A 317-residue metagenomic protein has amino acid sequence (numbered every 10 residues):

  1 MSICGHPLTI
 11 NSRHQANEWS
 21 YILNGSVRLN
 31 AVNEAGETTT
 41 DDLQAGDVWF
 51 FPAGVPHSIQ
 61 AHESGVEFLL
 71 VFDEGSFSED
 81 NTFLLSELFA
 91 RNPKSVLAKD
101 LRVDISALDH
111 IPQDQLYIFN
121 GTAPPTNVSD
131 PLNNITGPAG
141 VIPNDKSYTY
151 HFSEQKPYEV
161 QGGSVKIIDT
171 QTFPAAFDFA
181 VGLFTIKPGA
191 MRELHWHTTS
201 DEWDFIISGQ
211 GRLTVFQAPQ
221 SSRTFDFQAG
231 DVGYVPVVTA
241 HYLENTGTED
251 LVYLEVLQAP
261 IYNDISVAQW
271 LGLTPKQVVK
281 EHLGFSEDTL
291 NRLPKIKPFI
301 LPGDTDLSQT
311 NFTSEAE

Functional and structural regions predicted by a protein language model:
M1, E37, E154, V165-F173 (+8 more regions): Intrinsic, low-complexity N-terminal interaction/targeting segments
M1-I3, V96-K187, E193, G284-E317: A short, N-terminal "cap"/entry segment at the start of jelly-roll beta-barrel domains of the cupin/DSBH fold
I3, W19, N33-G54, I186 (+2 more regions): Short acidic-glycine-tyrosine-enriched beta hairpin
G5-P7, R13-A35, H62, P188-M191 (+2 more regions): Glycine- and acidic-residue-biased ligand/ion/polar-headgroup-sensing regions
P7-T9, R28, D47-W49, A53-S58 (+4 more regions): Histidine-centered metal-chelating micro-motifs
S12-A16, N33-A35, E63-S64, D73 (+6 more regions): Short coil/turn segments at secondary-structure boundaries
Q44-A45, A53-T82, D201, Q228-A229 (+1 more regions): Ligand-binding loop in jelly-roll beta-barrel domains
G65-E67, V71-P125, D250-T305: Active-site-adjacent segment of 2-oxoglutarate/Fe(II) JmjC oxygenases
